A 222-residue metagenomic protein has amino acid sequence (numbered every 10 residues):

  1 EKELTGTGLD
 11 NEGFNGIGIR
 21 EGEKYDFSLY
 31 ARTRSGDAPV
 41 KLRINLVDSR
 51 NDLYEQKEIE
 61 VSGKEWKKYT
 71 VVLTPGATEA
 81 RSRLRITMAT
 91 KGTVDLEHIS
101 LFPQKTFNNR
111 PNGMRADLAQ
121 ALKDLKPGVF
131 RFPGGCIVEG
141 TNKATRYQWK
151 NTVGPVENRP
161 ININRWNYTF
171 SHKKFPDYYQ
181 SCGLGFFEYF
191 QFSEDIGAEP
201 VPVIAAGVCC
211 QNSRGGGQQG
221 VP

Functional and structural regions predicted by a protein language model:
E1-S181, G197-V203, R214-G220: Extracellular and organelle-lumenal recognition/adhesion modules and their flexible linkers in secreted
L118, F186-F190, P222: Generic structural signal for well-ordered alpha-helices, preferentially at hydrophobic/aromatic core positions
E194: Anion (oxyanion) recognition and catalysis
G207-C209: Conserved radical SAM core fold
